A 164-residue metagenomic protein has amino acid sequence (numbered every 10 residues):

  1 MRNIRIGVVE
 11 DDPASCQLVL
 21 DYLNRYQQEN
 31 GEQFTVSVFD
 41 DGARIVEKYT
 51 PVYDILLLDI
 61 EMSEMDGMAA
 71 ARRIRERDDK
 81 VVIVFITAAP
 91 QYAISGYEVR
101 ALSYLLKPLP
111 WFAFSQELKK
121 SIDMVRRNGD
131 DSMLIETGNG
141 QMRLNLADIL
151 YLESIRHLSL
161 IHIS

Functional and structural regions predicted by a protein language model:
M1-G7: Non-catalytic signal-transmission and effector/linker regions of two-component phosphorelay proteins
I4, F34, V81: Switch/coupling loops of ABC transporter nucleotide-binding domains
V9-E10, F39, L56, I163: Conserved sequence signature across two-component system core domains
E10-D12, A88: Acidic di-acidic motifs
D12-S37, E76: Two-component/phosphorelay signaling modules centered on CheY-like receiver
R44-K48, Y53-R127: CheY-like receiver
Q116-S164: Conserved binding/recognition cores within well-folded domains
